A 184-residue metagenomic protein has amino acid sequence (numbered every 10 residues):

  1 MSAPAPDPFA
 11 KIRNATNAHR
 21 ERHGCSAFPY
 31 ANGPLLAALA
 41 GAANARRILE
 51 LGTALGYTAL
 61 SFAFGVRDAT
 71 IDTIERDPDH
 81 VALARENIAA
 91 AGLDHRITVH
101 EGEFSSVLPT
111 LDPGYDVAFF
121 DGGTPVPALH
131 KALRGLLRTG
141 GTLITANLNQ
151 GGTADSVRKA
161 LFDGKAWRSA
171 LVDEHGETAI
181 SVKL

Functional and structural regions predicted by a protein language model:
M1-V117, T124-I144, L148-L184: A short alpha-helical cap/connector motif
